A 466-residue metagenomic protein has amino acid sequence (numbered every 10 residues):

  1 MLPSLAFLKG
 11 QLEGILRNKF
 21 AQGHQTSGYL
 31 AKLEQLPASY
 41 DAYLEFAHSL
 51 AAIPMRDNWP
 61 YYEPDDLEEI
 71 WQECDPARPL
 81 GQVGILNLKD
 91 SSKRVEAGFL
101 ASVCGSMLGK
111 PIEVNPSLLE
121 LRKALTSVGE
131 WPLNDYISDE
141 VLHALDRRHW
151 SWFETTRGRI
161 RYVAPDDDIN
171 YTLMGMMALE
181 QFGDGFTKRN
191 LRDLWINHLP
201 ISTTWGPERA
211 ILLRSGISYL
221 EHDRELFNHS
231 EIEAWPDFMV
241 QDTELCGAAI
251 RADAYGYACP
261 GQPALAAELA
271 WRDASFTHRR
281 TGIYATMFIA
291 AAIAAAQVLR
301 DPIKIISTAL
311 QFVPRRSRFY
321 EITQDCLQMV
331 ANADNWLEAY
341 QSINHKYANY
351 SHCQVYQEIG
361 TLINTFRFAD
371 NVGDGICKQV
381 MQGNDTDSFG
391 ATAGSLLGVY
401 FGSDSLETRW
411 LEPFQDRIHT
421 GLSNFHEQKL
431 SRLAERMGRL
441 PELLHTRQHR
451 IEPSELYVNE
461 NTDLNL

Functional and structural regions predicted by a protein language model:
M1-L466: Structured, active/binding-site neighborhoods that engage oxygen-rich ligands
